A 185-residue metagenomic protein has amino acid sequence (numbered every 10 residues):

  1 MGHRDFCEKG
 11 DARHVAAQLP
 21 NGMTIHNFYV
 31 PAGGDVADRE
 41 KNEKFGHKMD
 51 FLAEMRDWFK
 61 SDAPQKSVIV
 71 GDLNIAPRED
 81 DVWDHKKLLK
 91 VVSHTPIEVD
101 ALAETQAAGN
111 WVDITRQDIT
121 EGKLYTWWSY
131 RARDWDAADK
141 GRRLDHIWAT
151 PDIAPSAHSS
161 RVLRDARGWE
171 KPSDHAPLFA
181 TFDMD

Functional and structural regions predicted by a protein language model:
M1-D35: Structured beta-strand-rich core segments of catalytic domains in phosphoester-bond hydrolases
G2-H3, R78-D185: Metal-dependent phosphoester-hydrolase catalytic domains
R4-C7, V30-L52, K86-V91: Surface-exposed cleft-lining segments at the edges of enzyme active sites
K9, G46-M55, H94-E98, K140: Soluble or luminal CAZymes and related metallo-dependent hydrolases
R13-N21, A53-Q65: Short amphipathic alpha-helices and their capping/turn segments at secondary-structure boundaries
H26-F28, V68, V112: Hydrophobic/aromatic beta-strand patches that form the interior of the parallel beta-sheet core in alpha/beta enzyme
Y29-P31, N74-A76, D118-T120: Catalytic metal-binding/acid-base residues of hydrolase active sites
Q65-E79, W83: Acidic/histidine-rich, metal-coordinating catalytic segments
